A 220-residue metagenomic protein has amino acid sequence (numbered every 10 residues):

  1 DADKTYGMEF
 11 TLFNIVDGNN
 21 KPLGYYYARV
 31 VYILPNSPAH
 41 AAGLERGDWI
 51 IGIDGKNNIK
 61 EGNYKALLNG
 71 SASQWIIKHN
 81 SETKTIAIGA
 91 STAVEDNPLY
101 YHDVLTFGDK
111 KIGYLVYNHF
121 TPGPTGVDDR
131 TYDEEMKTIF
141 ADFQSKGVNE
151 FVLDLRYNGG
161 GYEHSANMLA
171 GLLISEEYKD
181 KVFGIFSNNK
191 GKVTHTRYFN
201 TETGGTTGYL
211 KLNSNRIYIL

Functional and structural regions predicted by a protein language model:
A2-K4, K21-G24, L44-E45, L67-N69 (+3 more regions): Extracellular/periplasmic catalytic domains that process cell-envelope and extracellular macromolecules
D3-G52, K56-I59, Y114, T121-T125 (+1 more regions): PDZ/PDZ-like domain segments forming the peptide/carboxylate-binding groove, activating on the N-terminal beta-strands
G7-F10, A28-Y32, W49-G52, G113-Y117 (+4 more regions): Structural recognition of the beta-strand scaffold that forms the well-ordered cores of secreted hydrolase catalytic
N14-D17, N36-P38, K56-N58, S81-E82 (+5 more regions): Solvent-exposed loop/turn segments at secondary-structure junctions within structured extracellular/periplasmic domains
Y27, D133-F140, A166-A170: Extracytoplasmic/secreted envelope proteins and their assembly/folding machinery, especially bacterial periplasmic
G43, D48-D54, L68, H79 (+4 more regions): Sec/Tat-exported extracytoplasmic proteins
D54-V148: C-terminal, low-ordered peptide segments at domain boundaries
G160-I219: Gly/Ser/Thr-rich loop/hinge elements
